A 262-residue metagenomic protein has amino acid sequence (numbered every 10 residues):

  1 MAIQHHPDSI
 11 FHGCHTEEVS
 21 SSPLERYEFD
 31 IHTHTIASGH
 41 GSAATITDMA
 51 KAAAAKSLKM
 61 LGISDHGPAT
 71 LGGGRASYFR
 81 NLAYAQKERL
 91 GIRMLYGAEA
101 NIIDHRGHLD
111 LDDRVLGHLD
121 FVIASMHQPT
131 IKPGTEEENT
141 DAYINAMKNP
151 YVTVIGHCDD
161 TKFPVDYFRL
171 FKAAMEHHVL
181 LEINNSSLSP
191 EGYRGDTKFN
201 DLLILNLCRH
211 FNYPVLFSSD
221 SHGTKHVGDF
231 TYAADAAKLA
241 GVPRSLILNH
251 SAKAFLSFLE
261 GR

Functional and structural regions predicted by a protein language model:
A2-R26, G67-I183, S187, K238-I247 (+1 more regions): Extended substrate/RNA-proximal surfaces in nucleic-acid metabolism proteins
Y27-A44: Di-metal (Zn2+ and/or Mg2+/Mn2+) metal-binding site signature of metallo-dependent hydrolases with the MBL/beta-CASP
D30, L58-G67: Short, conserved active-site loops that position catalytic residues or coordinate cofactors/metal ions across diverse
H32-I36, H66, H157, H222: Histidine-centered divalent metal-coordination motifs
G39-A44, G73-A76, P164-K172, E191-L207 (+2 more regions): Histidine/acidic-residue-rich catalytic or RNA/ligand-binding cores of hydrolases and nuclease-related proteins
T45-L61, A83-E88: Alpha-helical scaffold segments that flank or form the walls of functional sites
H66, Y213-V227: Short acidic/histidine-rich active-site segments
